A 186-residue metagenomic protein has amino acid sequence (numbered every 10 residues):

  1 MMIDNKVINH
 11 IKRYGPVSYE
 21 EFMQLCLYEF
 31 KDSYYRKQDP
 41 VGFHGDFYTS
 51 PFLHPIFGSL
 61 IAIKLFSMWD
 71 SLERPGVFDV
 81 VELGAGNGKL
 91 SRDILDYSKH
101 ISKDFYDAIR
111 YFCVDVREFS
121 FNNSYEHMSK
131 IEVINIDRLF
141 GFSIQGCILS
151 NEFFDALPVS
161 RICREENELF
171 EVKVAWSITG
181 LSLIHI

Functional and structural regions predicted by a protein language model:
M1-L83, N87-N135, F142-I144: Rossmann-like AdoMet
E82, E152, E168-E171: Acidic-residue sensor for enzyme active/binding pockets
K99-Y106, I131-V133, R161-W176: A short alpha->loop->secondary-structure connector
I144-C163: A short SAM/SAH-binding and catalytic strip from SAM-dependent methyltransferases
I178-G180: Core domains of carbohydrate- and sulfate-ester-processing enzymes
I184-I186: Conserved small/polar residues in nucleotide/adenosyl-binding loops
